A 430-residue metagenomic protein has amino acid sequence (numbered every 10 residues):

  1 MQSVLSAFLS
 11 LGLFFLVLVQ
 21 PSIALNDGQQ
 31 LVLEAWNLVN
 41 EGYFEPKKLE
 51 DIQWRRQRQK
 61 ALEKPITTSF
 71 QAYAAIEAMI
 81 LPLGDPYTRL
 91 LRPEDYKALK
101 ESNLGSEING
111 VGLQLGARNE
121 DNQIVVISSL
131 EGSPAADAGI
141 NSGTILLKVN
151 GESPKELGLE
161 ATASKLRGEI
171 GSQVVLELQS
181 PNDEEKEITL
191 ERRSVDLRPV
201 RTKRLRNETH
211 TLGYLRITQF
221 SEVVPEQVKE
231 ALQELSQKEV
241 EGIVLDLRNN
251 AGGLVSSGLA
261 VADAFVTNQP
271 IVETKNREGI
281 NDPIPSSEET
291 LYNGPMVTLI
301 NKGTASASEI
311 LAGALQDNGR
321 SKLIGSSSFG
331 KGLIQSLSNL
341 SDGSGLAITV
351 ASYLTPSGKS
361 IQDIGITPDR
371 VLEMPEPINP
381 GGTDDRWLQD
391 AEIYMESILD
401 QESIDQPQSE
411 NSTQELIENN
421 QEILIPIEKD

Functional and structural regions predicted by a protein language model:
L5-V17: Bacterial N-terminal signal peptides
V19-P21: N-terminal signal peptide c-region/cleavage motif recognized by signal peptidases
D27-V32, V39, E50-Q53, Q57 (+9 more regions): Stable alpha-helical elements in mature extracytoplasmic
W36-F44, Q59-I66, A75-T88, K148-G151 (+7 more regions): Sec-exported extracytoplasmic/periplasmic mature domains
P46-I124, Q173, S180-I188, P199-T202 (+1 more regions): Extended, small/polar residue-biased N-terminal targeting/export presequences and adjacent propeptide/linker tracts
S106-K148, E152-K155, A351-S352: PDZ/PDZ-like domain segments forming the peptide/carboxylate-binding groove, activating on the N-terminal beta-strands
V125, A136, N141, N150-S153 (+2 more regions): Cleft-lining beta-strand/loop regions that shape enzyme active-site pockets
I361, I378-D430: Conserved functional hotspot residues or short segments at active or partner-binding sites across diverse domains
